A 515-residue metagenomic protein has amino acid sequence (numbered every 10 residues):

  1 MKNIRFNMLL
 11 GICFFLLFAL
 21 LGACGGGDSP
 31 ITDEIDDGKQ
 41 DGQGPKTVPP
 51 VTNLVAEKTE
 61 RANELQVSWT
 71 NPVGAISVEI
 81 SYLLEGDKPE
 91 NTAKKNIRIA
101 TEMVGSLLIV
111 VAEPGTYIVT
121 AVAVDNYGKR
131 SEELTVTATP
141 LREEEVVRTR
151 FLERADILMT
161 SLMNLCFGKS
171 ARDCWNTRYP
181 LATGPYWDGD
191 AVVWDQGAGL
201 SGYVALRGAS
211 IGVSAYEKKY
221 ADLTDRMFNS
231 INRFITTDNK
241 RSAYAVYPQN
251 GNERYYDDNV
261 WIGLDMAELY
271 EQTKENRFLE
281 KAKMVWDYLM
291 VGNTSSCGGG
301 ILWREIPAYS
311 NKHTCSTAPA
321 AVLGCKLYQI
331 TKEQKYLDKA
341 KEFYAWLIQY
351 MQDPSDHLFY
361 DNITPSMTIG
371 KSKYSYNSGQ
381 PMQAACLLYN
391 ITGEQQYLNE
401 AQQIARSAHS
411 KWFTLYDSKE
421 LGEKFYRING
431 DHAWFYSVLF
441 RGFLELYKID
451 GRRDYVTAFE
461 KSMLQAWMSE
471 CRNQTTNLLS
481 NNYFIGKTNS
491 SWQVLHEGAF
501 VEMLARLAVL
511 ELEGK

Functional and structural regions predicted by a protein language model:
K2-I12: Bacterial N-terminal signal peptides that target proteins for export
L20-A23: C-terminal motif of bacterial Sec signal peptides marking the signal peptidase cleavage site
S29-G74, E113, Y127-E143: Pro/Thr/Ser/Gly-rich low-complexity, intrinsically disordered linker/stalk tracts
S77-P114: Recognizes extended acidic, P/S/T-rich segments that occur within or adjacent to Ig-like beta-sandwich modules
Y117-V119: Hydrophobic beta-strand segments within extracellular beta-sandwich modules
V146-G202, L206-D222, R226-D257, K312 (+2 more regions): CBM-like carbohydrate-recognition segments
K218-I330, Q334-K341: Extended ligand-binding groove/face enriched in aromatic
